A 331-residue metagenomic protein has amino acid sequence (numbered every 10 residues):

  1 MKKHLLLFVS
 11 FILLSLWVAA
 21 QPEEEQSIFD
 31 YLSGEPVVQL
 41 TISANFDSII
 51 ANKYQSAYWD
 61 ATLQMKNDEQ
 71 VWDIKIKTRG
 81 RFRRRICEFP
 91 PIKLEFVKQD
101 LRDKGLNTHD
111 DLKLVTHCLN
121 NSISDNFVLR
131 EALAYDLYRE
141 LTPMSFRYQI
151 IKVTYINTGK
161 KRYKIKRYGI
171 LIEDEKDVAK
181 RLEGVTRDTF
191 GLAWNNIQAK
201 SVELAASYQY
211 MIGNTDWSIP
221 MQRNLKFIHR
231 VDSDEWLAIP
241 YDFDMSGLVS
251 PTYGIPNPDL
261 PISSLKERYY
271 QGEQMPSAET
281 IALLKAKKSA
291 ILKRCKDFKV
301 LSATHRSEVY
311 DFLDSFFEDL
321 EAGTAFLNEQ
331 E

Functional and structural regions predicted by a protein language model:
M1-H4: Positively charged n-region of N-terminal signal peptides that target proteins for export
L6-V9: Sec-dependent N-terminal signal peptides
S15-W17: N-terminal signal peptide c-region/cleavage motif recognized by signal peptidases
Q21-E331: Phosphate/dinucleotide-binding and metal-coordinating scaffold of catalytic cores in nucleotide-dependent enzymes
